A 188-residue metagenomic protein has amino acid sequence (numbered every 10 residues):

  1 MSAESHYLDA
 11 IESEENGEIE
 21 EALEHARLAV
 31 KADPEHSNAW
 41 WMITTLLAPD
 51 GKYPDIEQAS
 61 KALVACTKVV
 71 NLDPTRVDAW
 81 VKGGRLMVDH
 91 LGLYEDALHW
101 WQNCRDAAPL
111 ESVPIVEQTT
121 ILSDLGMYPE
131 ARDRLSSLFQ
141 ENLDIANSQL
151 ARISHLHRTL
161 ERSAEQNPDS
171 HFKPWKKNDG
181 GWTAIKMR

Functional and structural regions predicted by a protein language model:
S2-A32, A48-Y53: Alpha-helical segment of the N-proximal tetratricopeptide repeat
L8, M42, K82, E117 (+1 more regions): Canonical tetratricopeptide repeat
I11, T44, P49-I56, G84 (+3 more regions): Short coil/turn linking the two alpha-helices of tandem helical-hairpin repeats
E15-H25, G51-K68, L91-N103, G126-R134: Structural signature of tandem alpha-helical TPR/SEL1-like repeats, specifically the intra-repeat loop/turn
V30, T67-V70, V88, R105 (+2 more regions): A conserved position within tetratricopeptide repeats
S123-R188: Eukaryotic alpha-helical solenoid repeat scaffolds
